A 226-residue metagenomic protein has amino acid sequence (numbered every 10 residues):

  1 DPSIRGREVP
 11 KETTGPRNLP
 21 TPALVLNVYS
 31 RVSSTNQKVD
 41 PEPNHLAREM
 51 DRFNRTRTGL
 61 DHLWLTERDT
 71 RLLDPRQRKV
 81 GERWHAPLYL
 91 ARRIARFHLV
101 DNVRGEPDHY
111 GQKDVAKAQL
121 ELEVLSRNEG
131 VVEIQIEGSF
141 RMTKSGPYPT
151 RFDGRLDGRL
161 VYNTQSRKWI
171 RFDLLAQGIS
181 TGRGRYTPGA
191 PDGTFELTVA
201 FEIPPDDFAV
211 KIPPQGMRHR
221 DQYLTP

Functional and structural regions predicted by a protein language model:
G6-P226: Acidic, serine/threonine-rich low-complexity disordered tracts
